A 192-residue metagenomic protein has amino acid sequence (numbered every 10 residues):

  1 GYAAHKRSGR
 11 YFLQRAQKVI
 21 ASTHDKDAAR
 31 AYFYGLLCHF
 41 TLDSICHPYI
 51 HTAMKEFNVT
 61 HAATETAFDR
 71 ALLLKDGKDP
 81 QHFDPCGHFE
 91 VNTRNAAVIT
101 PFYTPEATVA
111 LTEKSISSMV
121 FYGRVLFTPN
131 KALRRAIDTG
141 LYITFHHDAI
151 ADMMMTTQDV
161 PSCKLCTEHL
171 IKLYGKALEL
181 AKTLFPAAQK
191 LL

Functional and structural regions predicted by a protein language model:
G1-L192: N-terminal leader/auxiliary helical segments
